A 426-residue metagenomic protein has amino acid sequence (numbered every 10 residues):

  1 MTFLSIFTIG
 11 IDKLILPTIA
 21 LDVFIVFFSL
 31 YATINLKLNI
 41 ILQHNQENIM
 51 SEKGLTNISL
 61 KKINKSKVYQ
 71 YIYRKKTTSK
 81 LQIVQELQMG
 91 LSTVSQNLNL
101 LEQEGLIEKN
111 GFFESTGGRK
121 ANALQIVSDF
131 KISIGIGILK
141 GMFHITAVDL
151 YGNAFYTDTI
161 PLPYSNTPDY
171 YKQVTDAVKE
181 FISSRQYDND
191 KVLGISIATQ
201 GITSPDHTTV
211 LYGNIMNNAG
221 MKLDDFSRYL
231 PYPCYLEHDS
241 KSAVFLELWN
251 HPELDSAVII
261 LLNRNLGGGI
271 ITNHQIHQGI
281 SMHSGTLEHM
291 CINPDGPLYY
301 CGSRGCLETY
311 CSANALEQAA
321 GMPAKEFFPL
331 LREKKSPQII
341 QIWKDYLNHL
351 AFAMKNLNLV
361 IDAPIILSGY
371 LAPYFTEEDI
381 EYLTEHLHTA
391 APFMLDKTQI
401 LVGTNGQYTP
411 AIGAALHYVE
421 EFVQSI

Functional and structural regions predicted by a protein language model:
F24-L81, Q85: Extreme N-terminal segment that seeds HTH/winged-HTH DNA-binding domains in transcriptional regulators
K53-I63, S79, F112-F130: Short, cationic-aromatic polyanion-contact patches
N57-I58, K62, Q70-Y73, Y235-N250 (+1 more regions): Glycine-rich phosphate-binding/hydrolytic loop that grips phosphoryl groups
K76-K109: N-terminal helix-turn-helix
K120-Y156, I259-I271: Gly/Thr-rich phosphate-binding beta-strand-loop-beta motif of the actin/hexokinase/Hsp70
T157, P231-P337: Glycine/GP-enriched mid-protein hinge/lid loop-to-helix segment characteristic of carbohydrate kinases
D158-S256, T376-T389: Glycine-rich phosphate-binding loop and adjoining helix at the ATP-binding site of ATP-dependent phosphoryl-transfer
D169-D188, T309-Y310, A315-E377, V402-G403 (+1 more regions): Adenine-nucleotide phosphate-binding core of ATP-dependent small-molecule kinases
